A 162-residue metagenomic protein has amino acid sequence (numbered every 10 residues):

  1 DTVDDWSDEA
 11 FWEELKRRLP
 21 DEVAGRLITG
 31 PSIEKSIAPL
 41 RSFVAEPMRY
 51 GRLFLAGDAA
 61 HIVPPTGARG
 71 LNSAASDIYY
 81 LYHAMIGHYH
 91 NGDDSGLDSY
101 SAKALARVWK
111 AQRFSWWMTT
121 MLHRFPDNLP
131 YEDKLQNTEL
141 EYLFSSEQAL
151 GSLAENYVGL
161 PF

Functional and structural regions predicted by a protein language model:
D1-A38: Conserved FAD/dinucleotide-binding core of flavoprotein oxidoreductases
E14, L53-A59, N72, L81: C-terminal structured domain segments across diverse proteins
R17, D21, G25, T66-A68 (+1 more regions): C-terminal helical "tail/cap" subdomain of flavin- and related membrane-associated enzymes
A38-L55, A59: FAD-binding beta-loop-beta segment adjacent to the flavin cofactor pocket
M48, A75-I86: Extended, folded domain segments that form the structural surfaces/walls around functional sites
I62: Catalytic activation segment of kinase domains across protein kinase-like and atypical kinase folds
P65-A75: A conserved FAD-binding loop/helix module that cradles the flavin
